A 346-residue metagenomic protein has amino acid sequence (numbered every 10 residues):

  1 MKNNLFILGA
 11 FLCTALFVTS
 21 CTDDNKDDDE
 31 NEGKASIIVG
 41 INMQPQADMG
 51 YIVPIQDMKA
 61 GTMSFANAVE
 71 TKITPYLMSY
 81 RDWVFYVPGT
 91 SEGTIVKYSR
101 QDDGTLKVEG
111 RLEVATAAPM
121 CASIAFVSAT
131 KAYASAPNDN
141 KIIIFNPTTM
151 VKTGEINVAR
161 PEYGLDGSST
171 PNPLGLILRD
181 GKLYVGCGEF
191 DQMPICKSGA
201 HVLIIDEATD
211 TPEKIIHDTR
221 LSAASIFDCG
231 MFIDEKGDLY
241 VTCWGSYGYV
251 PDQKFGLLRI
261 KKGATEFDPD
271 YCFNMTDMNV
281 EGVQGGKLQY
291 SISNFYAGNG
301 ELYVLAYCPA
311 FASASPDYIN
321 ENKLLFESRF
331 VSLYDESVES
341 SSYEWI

Functional and structural regions predicted by a protein language model:
K2-A10, T14-G40: Bacterial Sec-dependent N-terminal signal peptides
A35, D82-W83, A129-T130, G181 (+2 more regions): Short coil/turn segments that connect the beta-strands within blades of beta-propeller domains
M43-A47, S91-G93, N138-K141, F190-P194 (+2 more regions): Short glycine/acidic-enriched loop and turn motifs that connect beta-strands
Y51-I144: Post-signal peptide N-terminal segment of secreted/secretory-pathway proteins
E70-R81, A117-A125, S168-G175, A223-M231 (+2 more regions): Repeated scaffold domains used in trafficking and secretory/extracellular systems, primarily beta-propellers
G110-T116, I156-S168, P212-I226, F267-Q289 (+1 more regions): Surface-exposed loop and turn segments in beta-propeller and other repeat-based domains that flank or scaffold
K197-A208, Q253-T265, I319-D335: Beta-propeller blade signature
K287-I346: Loop/turn-rich, solvent-exposed surfaces of beta-rich toroidal or solenoidal domains
